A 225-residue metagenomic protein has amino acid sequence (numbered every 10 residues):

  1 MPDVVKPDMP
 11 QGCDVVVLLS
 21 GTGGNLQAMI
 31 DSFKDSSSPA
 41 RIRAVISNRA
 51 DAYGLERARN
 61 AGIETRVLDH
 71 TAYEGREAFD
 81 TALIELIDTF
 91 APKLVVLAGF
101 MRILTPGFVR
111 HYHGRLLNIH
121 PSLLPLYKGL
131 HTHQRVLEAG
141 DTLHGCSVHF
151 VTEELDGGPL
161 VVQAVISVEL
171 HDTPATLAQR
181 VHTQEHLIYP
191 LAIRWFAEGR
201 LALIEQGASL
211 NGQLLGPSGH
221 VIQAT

Functional and structural regions predicted by a protein language model:
M1-Y53, R57: N-terminal Rossmann-like dinucleotide-binding module
P2-P7, D14-V16, D35, H131 (+1 more regions): Internal anion-binding site segments
S32, N48, A98-N211: Donor/substrate-binding cores of folate-linked one-carbon enzymes
S47-N48, T71-A72, R76-E77, F90-P106: N-terminal glycine-rich "phosphate-gripper" loop used for MgATP/nucleotide binding and carboxylate activation
A61-G62, Y112: Short, structured coil segments at secondary-structure junctions
E64, K93, T142: Residue-level detector of anion-binding/catalytic polar loops
R66-T71, I119: Short beta->alpha connector loops at strand-helix junctions that form conserved, small/polar/Pro-enriched
T81-F90: Short, well-structured alpha-helical segments in soluble
